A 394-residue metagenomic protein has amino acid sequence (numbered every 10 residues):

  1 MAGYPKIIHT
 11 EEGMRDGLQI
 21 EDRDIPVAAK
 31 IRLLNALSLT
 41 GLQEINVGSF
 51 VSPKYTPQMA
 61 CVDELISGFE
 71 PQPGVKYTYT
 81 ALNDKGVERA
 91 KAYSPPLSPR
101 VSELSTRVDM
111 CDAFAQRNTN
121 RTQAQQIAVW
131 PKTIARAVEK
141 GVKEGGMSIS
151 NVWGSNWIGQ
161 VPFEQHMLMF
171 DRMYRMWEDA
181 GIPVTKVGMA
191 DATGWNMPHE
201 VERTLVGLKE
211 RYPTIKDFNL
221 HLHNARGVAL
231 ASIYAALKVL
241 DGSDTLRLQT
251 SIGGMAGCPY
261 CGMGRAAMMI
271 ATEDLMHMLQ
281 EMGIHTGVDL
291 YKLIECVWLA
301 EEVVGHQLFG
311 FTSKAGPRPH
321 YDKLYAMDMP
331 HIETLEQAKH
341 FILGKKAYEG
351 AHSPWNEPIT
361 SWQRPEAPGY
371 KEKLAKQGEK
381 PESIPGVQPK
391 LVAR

Functional and structural regions predicted by a protein language model:
M1-R394: Catalytic cores and adjacent flexible loops of soluble metabolic enzymes that perform enolate/carbanion chemistry on
